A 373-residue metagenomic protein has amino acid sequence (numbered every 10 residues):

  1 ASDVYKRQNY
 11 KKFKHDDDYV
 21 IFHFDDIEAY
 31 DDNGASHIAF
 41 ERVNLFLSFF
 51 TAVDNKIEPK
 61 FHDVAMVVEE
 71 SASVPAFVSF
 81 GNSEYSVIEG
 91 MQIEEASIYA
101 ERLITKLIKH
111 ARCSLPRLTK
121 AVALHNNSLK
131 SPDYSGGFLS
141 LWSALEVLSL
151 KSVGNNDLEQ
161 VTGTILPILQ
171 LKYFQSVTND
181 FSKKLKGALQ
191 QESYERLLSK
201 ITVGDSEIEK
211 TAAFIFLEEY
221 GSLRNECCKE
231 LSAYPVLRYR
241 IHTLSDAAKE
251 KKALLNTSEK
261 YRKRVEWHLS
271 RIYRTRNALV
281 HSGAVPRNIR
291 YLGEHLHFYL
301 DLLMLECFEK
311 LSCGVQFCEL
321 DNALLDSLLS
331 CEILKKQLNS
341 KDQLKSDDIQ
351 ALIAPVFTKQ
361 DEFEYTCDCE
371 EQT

Functional and structural regions predicted by a protein language model:
A1-D3, L118-T119, K251, T257-E259: A short linear-motif detector with a strong N-terminal bias
S2-L139, S143, V147-L150, Y291-C318 (+4 more regions): Charged, non-catalytic interaction/linker regions at domain boundaries that couple catalytic cores to substrate
G34-E41, I88-I98, R112, P116 (+12 more regions): Alpha-helix boundary/N-cap detector
K120, G136-L141, D157, V161 (+2 more regions): Residue-level detector of well-ordered alpha-helical segments, enriched for hydrophobic/aromatic packing positions
S140-L141, N156-T164, V285-F298: Composition- and surface-driven signal marking solvent-exposed, interaction-prone regions in large proteins
L150-K151, S282: Alpha-solenoid helical repeat scaffolds
V153-K249: Long, charge-rich alpha-helical interaction segments
E209-T373: Polyanionic, low-complexity intrinsically disordered segments
